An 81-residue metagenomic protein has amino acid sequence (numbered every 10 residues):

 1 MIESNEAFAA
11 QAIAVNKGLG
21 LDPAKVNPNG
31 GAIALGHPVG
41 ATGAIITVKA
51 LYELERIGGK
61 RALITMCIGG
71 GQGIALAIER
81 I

Functional and structural regions predicted by a protein language model:
M1-I81: Claisen-condensing/thiolase-fold acyl-transfer catalytic domains that form or cleave C-C bonds in fatty acid
